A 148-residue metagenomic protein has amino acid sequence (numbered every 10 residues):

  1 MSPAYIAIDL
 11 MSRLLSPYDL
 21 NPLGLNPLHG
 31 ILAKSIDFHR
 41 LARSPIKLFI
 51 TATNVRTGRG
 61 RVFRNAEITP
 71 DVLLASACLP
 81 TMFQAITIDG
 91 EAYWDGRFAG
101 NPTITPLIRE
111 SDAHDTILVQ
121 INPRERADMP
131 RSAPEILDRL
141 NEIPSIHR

Functional and structural regions predicted by a protein language model:
M1-R148: Patatin-like phospholipase
